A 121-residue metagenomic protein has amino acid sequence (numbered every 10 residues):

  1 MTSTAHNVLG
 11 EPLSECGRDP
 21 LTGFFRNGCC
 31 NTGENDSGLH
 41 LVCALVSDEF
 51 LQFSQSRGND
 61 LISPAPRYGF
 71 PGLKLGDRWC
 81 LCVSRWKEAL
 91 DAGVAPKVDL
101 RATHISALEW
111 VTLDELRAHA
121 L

Functional and structural regions predicted by a protein language model:
M1-E49, A118-A120: Extended boundary segments
L45-D60: Short, basic/aromatic beta-hairpin or loop at an interaction surface
R57, L75, G93: Feature captures the catalytic cores and cofactor-binding loops of soluble hydro-lyases/lyases that act on carboxylate
I62-G69: Short alpha-helix capping/helix-loop boundary micro-motifs
W86-E109: Short, compositionally biased
H104-L121: Glycine- and charge-enriched low-complexity intrinsically disordered segments
